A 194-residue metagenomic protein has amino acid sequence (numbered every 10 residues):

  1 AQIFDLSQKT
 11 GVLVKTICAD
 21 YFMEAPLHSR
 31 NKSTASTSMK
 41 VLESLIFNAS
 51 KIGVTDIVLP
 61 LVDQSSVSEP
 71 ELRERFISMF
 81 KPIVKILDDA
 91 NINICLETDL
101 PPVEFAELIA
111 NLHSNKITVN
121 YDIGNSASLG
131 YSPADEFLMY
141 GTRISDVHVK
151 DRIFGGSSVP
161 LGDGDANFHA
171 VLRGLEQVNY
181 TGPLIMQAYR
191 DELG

Functional and structural regions predicted by a protein language model:
Q2, S44, P82, S132-D135 (+1 more regions): Short Gly/charged-rich anion-binding patches and loops
Q2-G11, T16: Aromatic-lined substrate-binding rim segments of carbohydrate-active enzymes
L6-T10, P26-T118: Active-site acidic/histidine proton-transfer and metal-coordination neighborhood in alpha/beta enzyme cores
Q8, G53, F105-Y121, N125-G194: Histidine-acidic metal/acid-base catalytic patches
T16-Y21, L59-L61, L96-L100, V119-I123 (+2 more regions): A cross-domain feature marking catalytic cores of carbohydrate-active enzymes and several ubiquitous metabolic/repair
F22-A25, D63-V67, R152-G156, R190-E192: A short, flexible beta-alpha/helix-coil linker loop
